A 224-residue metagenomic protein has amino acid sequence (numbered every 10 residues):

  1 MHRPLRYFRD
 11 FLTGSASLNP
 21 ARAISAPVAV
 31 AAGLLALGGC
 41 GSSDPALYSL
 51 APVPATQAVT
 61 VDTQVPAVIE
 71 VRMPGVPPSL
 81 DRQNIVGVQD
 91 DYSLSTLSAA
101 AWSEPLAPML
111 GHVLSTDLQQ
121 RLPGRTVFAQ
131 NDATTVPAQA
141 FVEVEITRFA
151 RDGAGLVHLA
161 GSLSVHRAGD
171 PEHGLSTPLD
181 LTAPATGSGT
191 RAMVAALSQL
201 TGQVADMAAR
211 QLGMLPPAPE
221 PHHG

Functional and structural regions predicted by a protein language model:
M1-A21: N-terminal secretory signal peptides that target proteins for export/translocation
L35-G39: C-terminal motif of bacterial Sec signal peptides marking the signal peptidase cleavage site
C40-L106, P217-G224: A structural "domain/chain start" motif
G41-A58, R121-G169: Surface-exposed short loop/turn segments
V68-P74, V86, F141-E145, H158-S164 (+1 more regions): Soluble periplasmic/extracytoplasmic beta-strand elements of cell-envelope proteins
S93-A101, G169-M207: Short secondary-structure boundary motifs at beta->alpha junctions and helix caps
S115-P123, A209-P217: Sec-exported extracytoplasmic/periplasmic mature domains
